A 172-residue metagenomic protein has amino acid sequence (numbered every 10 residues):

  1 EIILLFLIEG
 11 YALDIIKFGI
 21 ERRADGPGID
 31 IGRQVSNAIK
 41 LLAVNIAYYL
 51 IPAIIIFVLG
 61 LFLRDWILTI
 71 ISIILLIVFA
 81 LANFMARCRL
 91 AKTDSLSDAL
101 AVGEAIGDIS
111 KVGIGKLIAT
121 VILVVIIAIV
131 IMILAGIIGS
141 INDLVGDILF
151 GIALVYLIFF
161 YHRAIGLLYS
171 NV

Functional and structural regions predicted by a protein language model:
E1-I20, L63-A99, I138-V172: Selective recognition of hydrophobic, aromatic-rich stretches within alpha-helical transmembrane segments of polytopic
I3-L61: Selected alpha-helical membrane-embedding segments in polytopic membrane proteins
I29-I54, L81-I133, Y169: Interfacial aromatic "cap" segments that immediately flank transmembrane helices in multipass membrane proteins
P52-R64, V130-N142: Juxtamembrane "helix exit" motif at the C-terminal ends of alpha-helical transmembrane segments in multi-pass membrane
